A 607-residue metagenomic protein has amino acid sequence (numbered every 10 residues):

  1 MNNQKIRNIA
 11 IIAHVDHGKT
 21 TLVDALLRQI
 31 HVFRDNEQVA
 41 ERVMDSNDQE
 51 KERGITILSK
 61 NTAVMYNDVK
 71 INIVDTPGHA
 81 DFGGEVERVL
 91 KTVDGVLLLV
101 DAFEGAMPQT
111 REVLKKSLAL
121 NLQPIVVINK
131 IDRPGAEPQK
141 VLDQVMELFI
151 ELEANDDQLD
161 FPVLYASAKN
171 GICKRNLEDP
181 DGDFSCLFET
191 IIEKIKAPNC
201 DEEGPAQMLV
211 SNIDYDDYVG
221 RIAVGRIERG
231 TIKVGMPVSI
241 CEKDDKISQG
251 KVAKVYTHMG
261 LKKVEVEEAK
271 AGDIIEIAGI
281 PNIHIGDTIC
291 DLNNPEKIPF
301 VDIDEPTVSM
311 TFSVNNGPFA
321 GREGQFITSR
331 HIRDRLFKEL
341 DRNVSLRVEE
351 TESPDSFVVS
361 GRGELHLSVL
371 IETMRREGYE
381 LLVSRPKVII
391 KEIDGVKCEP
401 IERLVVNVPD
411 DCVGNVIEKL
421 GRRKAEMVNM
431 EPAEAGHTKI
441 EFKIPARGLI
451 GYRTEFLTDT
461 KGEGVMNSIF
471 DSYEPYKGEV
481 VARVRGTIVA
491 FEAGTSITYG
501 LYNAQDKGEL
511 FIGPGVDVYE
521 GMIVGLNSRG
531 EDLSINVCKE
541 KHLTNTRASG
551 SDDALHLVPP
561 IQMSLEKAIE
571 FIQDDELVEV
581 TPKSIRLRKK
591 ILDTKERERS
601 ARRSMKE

Functional and structural regions predicted by a protein language model:
M1-E104, K140, Q144, I213-D216: P-loop NTPase switch module centered on the Walker A-proximal segment
Q38-R42, L152-L164, P198-L209, D244-H258 (+8 more regions): Interdomain boundary/hinge elements
Q123, R133-E193: Canonical P-loop GTPase G-domain recognition
S167, T351-H366: Short glycine/threonine-rich beta-strand-turn micro-motifs
Q207-M310, P318-R322, R485, G494-T544 (+2 more regions): Conserved nucleotide-binding/hydrolysis modules and their immediate coupling elements across P-loop/ASCE NTPase motors
R229-T231, P281-N282, G361-L367, D410-V413 (+1 more regions): Helix N-cap motif at beta-to-alpha junctions
H258, K263-V266, C398, I444 (+3 more regions): Long insertion/accessory domains within large nucleic-acid-processing enzymes
G317-L340, A554, V558: A short, contiguous, amphipathic alpha-helix enriched in charged residues
